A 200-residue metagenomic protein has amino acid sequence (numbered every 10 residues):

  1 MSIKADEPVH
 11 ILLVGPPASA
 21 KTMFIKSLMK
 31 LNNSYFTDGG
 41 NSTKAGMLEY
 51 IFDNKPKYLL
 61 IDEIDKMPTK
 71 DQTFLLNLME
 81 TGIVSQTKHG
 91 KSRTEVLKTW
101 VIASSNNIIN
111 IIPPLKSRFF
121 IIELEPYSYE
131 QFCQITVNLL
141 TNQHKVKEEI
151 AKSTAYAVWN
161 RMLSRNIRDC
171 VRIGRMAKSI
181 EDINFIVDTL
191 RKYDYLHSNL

Functional and structural regions predicted by a protein language model:
I3-T37, F52: Walker A/P-loop
P8, N54, Q86-S104: AAA+/SF3 P-loop NTPase mechanochemical coupling elements
G15, E63, K98-I108: A short beta-strand-to-loop transition that corresponds to the Sensor-1 phosphate-sensing loop of AAA+ P-loop ATPases
P17, K57, N77, T189-L200: C-terminal engagement/docking regions of AAA+ P-loop ATPases
F24-S27, P56-G82, I108-S117: Conserved AAA+/SF3 P-loop NTPase catalytic/coupling segment centered on the Walker-B
N32-Y58: Short glycine-rich substrate-engagement loop in P-loop NTPases that contacts/grips substrate
I111-K145: Conserved AAA+ ATPase core "coupling" helix
K145-Y195: Conserved AAA+ ATPase small/helical "lid" subdomain
